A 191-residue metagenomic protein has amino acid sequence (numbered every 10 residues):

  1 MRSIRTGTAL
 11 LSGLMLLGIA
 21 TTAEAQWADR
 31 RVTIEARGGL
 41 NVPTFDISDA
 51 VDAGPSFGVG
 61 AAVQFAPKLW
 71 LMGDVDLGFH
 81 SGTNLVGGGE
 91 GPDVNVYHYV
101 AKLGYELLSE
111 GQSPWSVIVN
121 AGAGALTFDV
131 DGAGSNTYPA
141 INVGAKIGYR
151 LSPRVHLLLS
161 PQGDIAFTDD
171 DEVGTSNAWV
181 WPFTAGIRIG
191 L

Functional and structural regions predicted by a protein language model:
M1-R30: Cleavable N-terminal export/targeting peptides
S3-T6, R31-V32, G38, F65 (+2 more regions): Positively charged, low-complexity intrinsically disordered regions
Q26, P55, G60-G144, Y149-L151 (+2 more regions): Gram-negative (and chloroplast) outer-membrane scaffold detector with strong preference for beta-barrel transmembrane
W27-V42, V117, A121: Transmembrane beta-strand segments of Gram-negative outer membrane beta-barrel proteins
G39-G58, N136: Surface-exposed strand-loop-strand hairpins of Gram-negative outer-membrane beta-barrel proteins
N41-T44, L85-V86, L126-D129, A166-D169: Extracytoplasmic loops and strand-loop junctions of Gram-negative outer membrane beta-barrel proteins
I47-A50, D169-S176: A short acidic/glycine-rich loop-to-helix N-cap element
P161-Q162: Internal, hydrophobic beta-strand segments that form the core of beta-sheet-rich folds
